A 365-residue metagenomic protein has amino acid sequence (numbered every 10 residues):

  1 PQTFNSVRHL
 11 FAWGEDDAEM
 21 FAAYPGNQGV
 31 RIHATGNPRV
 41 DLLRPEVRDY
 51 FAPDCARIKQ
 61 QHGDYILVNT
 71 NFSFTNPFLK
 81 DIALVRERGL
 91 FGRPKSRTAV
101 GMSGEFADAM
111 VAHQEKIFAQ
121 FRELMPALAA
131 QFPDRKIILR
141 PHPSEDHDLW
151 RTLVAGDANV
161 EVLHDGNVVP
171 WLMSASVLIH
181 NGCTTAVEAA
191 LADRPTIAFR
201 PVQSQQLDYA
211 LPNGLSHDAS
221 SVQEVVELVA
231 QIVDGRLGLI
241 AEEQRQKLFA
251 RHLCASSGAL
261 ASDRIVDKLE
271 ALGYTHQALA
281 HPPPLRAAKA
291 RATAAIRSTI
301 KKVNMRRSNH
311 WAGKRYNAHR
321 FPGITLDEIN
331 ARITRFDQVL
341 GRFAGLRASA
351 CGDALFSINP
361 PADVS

Functional and structural regions predicted by a protein language model:
P1-A52, V68, T75, E145 (+1 more regions): Active-site and donor-binding regions of nucleotide-sugar-utilizing enzymes
T3, I58-K59, P170-L172: Structural alpha-helical scaffold elements that stabilize or flank donor/cofactor-binding regions in carbohydrate
R8, D64, S176-V177, S216: Conserved acidic residues
L10, V177-I179, T196: Short, well-ordered beta-strand core segments
D41-L153: Conserved catalytic-core segment of nucleotide-activated headgroup transferases in glycan assembly
K95, M102-D108, E227-S365: C-terminal amphipathic helix plus adjacent low-complexity, charged tail appended to glycosyltransferase catalytic
M110-R122, I138-V187, L191-A192: Donor nucleotide-activated moiety binding/catalytic core segment of transferases that use nucleotide-activated donors
R151, A155-D157, T184-S256: Catalytic binding pocket for nucleotide-activated donors in carbohydrate/polymer assembly enzymes
